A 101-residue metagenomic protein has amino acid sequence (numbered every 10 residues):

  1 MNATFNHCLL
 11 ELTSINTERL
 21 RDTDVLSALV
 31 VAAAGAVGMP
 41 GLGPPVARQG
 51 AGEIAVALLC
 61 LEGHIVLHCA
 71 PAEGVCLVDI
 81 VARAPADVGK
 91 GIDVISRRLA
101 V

Functional and structural regions predicted by a protein language model:
M1-V101: Polybasic/polar functional segments that serve as interface/processing modules
